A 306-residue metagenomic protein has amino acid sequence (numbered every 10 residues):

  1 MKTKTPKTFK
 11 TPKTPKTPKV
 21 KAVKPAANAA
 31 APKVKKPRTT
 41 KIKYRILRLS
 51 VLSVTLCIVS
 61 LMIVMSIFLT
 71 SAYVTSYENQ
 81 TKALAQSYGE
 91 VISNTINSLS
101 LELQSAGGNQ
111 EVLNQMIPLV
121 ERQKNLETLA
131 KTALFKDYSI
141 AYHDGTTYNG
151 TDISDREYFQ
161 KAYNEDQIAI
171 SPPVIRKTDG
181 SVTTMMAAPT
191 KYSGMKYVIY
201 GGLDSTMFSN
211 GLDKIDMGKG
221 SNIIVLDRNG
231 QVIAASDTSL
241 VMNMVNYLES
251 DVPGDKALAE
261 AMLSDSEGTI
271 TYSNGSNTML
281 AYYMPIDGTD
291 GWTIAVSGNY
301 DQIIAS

Functional and structural regions predicted by a protein language model:
M1-T40, A169-P173: N-terminal sensory and localization modules of signal-transduction and trafficking proteins
T40, F208-I215, G298-S306: Membrane-interface helix-start motif
T40-T75: Extreme N-terminal signal-anchor transmembrane helix of membrane signaling/transducer proteins, especially in bacteria
N79-I170: Extracytoplasmic/periplasmic sensory segments of membrane signal-transduction proteins
I117-L134, V198-M242: Solvent-exposed, extracytoplasmic
V120-L126, T146-R176, T238-T271: Extracytoplasmic/periplasmic sensor domains and loops in membrane signaling proteins
H143-I215, K219-N222, T271-S276: Extracytoplasmic/periplasmic ligand-binding sensor regions of membrane-associated signaling proteins
E249-S306: Extracellular/periplasmic juxtamembrane segments that couple receptor/chemosensory ectodomains to their
